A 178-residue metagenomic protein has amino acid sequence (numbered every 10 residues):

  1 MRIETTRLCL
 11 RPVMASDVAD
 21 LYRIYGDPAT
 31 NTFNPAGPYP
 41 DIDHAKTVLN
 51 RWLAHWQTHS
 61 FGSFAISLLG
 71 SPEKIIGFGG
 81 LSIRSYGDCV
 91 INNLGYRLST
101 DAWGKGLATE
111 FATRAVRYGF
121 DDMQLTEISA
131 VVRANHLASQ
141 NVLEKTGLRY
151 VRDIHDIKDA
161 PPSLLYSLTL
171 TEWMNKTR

Functional and structural regions predicted by a protein language model:
M1-T32, S63-R178: Acyl-donor (CoA/ACP) binding surface of acyl/acetyltransferases
A29-R51, G62-F64: Conserved GNAT-fold acetyl-CoA-binding loop/helix
H55-H59: Short loop/turn motifs at secondary-structure junctions and domain boundaries
